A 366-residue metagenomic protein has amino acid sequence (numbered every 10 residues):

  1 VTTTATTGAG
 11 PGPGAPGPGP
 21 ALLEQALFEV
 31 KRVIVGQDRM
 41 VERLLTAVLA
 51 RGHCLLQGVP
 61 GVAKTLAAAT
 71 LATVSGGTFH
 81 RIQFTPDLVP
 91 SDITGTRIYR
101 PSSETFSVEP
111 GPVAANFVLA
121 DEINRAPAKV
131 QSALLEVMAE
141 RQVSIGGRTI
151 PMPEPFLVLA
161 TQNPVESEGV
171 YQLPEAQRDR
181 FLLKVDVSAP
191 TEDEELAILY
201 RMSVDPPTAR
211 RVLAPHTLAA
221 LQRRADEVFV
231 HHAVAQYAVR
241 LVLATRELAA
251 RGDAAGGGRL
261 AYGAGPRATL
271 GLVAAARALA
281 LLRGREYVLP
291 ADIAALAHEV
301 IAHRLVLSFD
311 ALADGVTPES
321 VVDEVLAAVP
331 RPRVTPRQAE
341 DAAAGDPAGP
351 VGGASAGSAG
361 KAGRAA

Functional and structural regions predicted by a protein language model:
P16-P20, V33-I34, V170, K184-G256 (+4 more regions): Conserved C-terminal "switch" segment of AAA+ ATPases
P20-V59: Pre-Walker A (pre-P-loop) alpha-helix and adjacent loop at the N terminus of AAA/AAA+ ATPase modules, a conserved
R43-T46, Y99-L119: Conserved alpha-helical scaffold flanking the Walker A/P-loop in AAA+ ATPase domains
V48-T85: Walker A/P-loop
G58, D121-E122, A133: Walker B catalytic acidic pair
V74-S102: AAA+/P-loop NTPase substrate/partner-engagement loops
R100-T105, E122, A126-V130, M138-V228 (+1 more regions): Canonical AAA+ ATPase core
A249-A366: C-terminal engagement/docking regions of AAA+ P-loop ATPases
